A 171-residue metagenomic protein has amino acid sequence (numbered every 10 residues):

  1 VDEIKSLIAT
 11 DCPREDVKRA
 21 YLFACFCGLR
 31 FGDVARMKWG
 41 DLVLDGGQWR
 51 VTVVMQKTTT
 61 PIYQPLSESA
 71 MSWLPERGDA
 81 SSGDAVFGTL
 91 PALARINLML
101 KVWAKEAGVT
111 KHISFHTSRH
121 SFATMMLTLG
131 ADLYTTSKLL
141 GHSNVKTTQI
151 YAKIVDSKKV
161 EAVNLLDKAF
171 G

Functional and structural regions predicted by a protein language model:
V1-F31, A35, G47, K57 (+1 more regions): Basic, Lys/Arg- and aromatic-enriched nucleic-acid-binding interface segment
S6, I62-P65, S72, E76 (+2 more regions): DNA/chromatin major-groove-contacting recognition/catalytic segments
A9, R36, L44, I150-K153: Phosphate-coordinating loops and pocket residues in cytosolic domains that bind phosphorylated ligands
V17-K18, L90-L93, T110-G130: Short basic/aromatic active-site micro-motif
L22, F26, G32-D33, M99-V102 (+2 more regions): C-terminal catalytic core of tyrosine-transesterase DNA break-rejoin enzymes
R50-T52: Minor-groove-contacting beta-hairpin "wing" of winged helix-turn-helix DNA-binding domains
M55-T59, L140, N144-L165: Catalytic-site neighborhood detector that most strongly recognizes the C-terminal catalytic loop/helix of tyrosine
Q56-P75, S81-V102, S114: C-terminal catalytic core of Y-nucleophile DNA break-rejoin enzymes
